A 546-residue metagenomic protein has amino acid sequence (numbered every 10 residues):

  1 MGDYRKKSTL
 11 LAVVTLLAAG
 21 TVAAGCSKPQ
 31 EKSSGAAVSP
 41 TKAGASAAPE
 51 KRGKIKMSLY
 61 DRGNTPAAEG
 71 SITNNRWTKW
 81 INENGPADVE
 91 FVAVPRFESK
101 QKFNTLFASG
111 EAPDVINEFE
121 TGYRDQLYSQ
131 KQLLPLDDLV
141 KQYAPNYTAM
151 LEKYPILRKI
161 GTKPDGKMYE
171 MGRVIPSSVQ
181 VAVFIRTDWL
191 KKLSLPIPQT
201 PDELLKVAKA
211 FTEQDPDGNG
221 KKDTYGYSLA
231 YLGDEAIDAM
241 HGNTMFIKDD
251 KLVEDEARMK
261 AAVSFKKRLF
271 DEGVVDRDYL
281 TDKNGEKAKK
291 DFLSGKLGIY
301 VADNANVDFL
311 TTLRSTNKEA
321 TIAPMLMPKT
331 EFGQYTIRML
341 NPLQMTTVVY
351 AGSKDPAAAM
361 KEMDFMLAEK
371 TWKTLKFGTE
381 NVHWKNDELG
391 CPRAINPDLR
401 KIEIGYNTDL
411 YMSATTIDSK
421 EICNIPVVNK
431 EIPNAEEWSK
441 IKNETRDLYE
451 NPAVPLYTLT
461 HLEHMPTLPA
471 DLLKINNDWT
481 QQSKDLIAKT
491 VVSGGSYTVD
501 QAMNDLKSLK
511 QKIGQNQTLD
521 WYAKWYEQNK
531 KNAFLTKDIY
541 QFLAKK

Functional and structural regions predicted by a protein language model:
M1-R5: N-terminal secretory signal peptides that target proteins for export/translocation
K6-L10, V14, C26-V183, T187-E203 (+2 more regions): Conserved N-terminal structural module of periplasmic/extracytoplasmic solute-binding proteins
Y60-R62, L232-N243, F270-C423: Extracytoplasmic/periplasmic substrate-binding proteins
N75-F91, T105, W189-L190, D255-Y279 (+1 more regions): Extracytoplasmic/periplasmic ligand-capture domains
G122-K153, I160, V207-F211, K222-K248 (+1 more regions): Carboxylate/His-rich catalytic cores and anion/metal-binding grooves
D137, K163-L232, F246-E286, K290-D291 (+5 more regions): Helix-loop-helix "hinge/cap" segment bordering the ligand-binding cleft or interdomain interface
K370-V492: Conserved small-residue motifs centered on glycine
